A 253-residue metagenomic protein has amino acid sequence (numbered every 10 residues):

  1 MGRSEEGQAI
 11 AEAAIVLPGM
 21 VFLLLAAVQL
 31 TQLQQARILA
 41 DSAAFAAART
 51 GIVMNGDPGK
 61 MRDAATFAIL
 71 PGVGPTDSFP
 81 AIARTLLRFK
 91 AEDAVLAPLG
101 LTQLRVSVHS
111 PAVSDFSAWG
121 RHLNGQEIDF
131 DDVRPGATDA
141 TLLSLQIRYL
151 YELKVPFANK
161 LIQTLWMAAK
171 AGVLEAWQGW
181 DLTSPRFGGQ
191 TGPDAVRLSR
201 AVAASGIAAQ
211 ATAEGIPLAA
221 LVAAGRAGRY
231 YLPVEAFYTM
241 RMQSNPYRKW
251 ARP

Functional and structural regions predicted by a protein language model:
M1-F79: Alpha-helical assembly-interface signal, strongest on the long, hydrophobic N-terminal helix that forms
S4, A140, Y231-P233: Short, solvent-exposed coil/turn segments
A11, L123-E127, A211-A219: A short linear-motif detector with a strong N-terminal bias
T31, G136-T138, A227-R229: Sterically constrained small-residue positions within well-ordered secondary structures of folded domains
A40, L142-S144, E235-F237: Extracellular structured ligand-interaction cores
R49-P156, W166-G206: Short amphipathic secondary-structure patches
T164-P253: Compact beta-sheet-dominated globular domain cores
